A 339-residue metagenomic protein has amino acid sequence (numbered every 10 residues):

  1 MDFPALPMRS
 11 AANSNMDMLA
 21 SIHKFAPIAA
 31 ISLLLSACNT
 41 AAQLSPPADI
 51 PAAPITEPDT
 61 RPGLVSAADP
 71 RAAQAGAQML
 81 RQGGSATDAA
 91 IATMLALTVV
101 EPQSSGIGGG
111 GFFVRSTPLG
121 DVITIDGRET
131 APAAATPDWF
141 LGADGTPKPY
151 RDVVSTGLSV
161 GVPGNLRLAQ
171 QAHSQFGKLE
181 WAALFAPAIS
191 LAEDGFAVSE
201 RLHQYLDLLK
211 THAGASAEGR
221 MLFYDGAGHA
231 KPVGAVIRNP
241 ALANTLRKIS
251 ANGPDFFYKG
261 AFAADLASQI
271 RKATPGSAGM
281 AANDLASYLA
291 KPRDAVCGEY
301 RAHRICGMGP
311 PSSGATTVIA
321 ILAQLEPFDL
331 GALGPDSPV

Functional and structural regions predicted by a protein language model:
R9-S10: Low-acidity, Ser/Thr- and Arg-rich intrinsically disordered low-complexity segments
N13-I28: Bacterial N-terminal signal peptides that target proteins for export
L35-A37: C-terminal motif of bacterial Sec signal peptides marking the signal peptidase cleavage site
A41-Q74, Q78, A86-T87, I91-N252 (+3 more regions): Noncatalytic scaffold domains of N-terminal-nucleophile
A320: Protein kinase glycine-rich loop
P327-V339: Internal maturation/activation junctions in enzymes
